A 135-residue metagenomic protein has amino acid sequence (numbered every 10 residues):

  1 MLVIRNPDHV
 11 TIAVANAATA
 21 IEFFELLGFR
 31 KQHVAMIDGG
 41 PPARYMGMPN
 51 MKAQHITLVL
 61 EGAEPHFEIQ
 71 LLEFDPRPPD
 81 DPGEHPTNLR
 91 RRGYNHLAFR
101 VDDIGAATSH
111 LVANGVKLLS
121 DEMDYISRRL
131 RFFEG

Functional and structural regions predicted by a protein language model:
M1-V3, I12, V34-M36, F67-I69 (+1 more regions): Vicinal oxygen chelate
R5-P7, R92-H96: Short, solvent-exposed beta-strand edge segments and adjacent coil->beta transition regions
A13-H66, A106, A113, R129-R131: Core segments of cupin and vicinal oxygen chelate
G39-M46, P78-E84, M123-E134: A cross-kingdom feature marking solvent-exposed beta-strand/loop segments within repeated, beta-rich binding/scaffold
E64, R77-P78: Active-site/binding-pocket entry motifs
L71-P76: Acetyl-CoA-dependent GNAT
T87: Flexible, small-/acidic-enriched active-site or ligand-binding loops
